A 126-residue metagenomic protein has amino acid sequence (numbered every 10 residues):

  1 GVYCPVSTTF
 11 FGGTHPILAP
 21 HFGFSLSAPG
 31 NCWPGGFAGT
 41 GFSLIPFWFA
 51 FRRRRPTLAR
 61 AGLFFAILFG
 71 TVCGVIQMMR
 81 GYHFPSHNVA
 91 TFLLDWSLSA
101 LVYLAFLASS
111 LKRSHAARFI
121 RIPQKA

Functional and structural regions predicted by a protein language model:
G1-F10: Transmembrane alpha-helix/helix-exit interface in multi-pass inner-membrane proteins
F11-P16: Helix-loop-helix hairpins and the membrane-proximal interhelical loops of multi-pass alpha-helical transport proteins
I17-A126: Membrane-embedded catalytic cores of phosphoryl/pyrophosphoryl-handling enzymes
